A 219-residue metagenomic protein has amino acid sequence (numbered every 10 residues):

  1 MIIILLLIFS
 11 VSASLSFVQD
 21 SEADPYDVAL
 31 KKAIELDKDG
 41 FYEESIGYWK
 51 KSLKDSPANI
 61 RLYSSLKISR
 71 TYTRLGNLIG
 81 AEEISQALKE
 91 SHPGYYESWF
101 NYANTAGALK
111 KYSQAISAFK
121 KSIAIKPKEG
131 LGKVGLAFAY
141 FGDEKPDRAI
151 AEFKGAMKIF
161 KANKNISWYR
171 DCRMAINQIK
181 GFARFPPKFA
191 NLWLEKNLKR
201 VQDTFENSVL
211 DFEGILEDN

Functional and structural regions predicted by a protein language model:
Y26, I60-L62, Y96-E97, G130-L131 (+1 more regions): Helix-start (N-cap) detector for alpha-helical repeat units in TPR-like alpha-solenoids, especially tetratricopeptide
K38-D39, R74, A108-L109, G142-D143 (+2 more regions): Register position in tetratricopeptide repeats
D55-P57, S91, I125, I159 (+1 more regions): Structural marker of alpha-solenoid helical repeat scaffolds
S65-K67, N101, G135, W168 (+1 more regions): Canonical tetratricopeptide repeat
I159-N219: Terminal, low-structured helical/coil segments at or just beyond the last alpha-helical repeat
